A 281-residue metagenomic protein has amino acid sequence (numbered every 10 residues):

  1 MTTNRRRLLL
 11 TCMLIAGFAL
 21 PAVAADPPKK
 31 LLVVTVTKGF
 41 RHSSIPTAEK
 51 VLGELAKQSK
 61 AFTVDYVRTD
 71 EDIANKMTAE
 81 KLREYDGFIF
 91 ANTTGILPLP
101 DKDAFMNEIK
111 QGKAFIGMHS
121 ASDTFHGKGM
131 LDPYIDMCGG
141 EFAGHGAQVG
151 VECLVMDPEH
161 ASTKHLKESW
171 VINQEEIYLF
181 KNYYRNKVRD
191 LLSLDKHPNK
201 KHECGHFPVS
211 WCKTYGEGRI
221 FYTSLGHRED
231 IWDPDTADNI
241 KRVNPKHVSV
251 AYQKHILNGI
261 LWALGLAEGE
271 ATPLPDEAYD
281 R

Functional and structural regions predicted by a protein language model:
M1-L10: Bacterial N-terminal signal peptides that target proteins for export
L10-P21: Bacterial N-terminal signal peptides
A25-D26, K30-T124: Helical hinge/lid and interdomain linker segments adjacent to catalytic or ligand-binding clefts that mediate domain
A25-K29, T35, S43-P46, K50-Q58 (+3 more regions): Extracellular ligand-binding/catalytic regions of CAZymes and related secreted enzymes and adhesion modules
P46, K50, N75-K76, D103 (+4 more regions): A structural signal for well-ordered alpha-helical segments within the folded catalytic domains of diverse enzymes
D65, E141, A147-S224: Catalytic beta-strand/loop cores that center a nucleophilic Ser/Cys/Thr and support acyl-enzyme chemistry
E80-R83, N182-Y183, A251: Structural motif
G95-H165: A glycine-rich, often tryptophan-bearing local segment used as a flexible ligand/cofactor-contacting loop or short
